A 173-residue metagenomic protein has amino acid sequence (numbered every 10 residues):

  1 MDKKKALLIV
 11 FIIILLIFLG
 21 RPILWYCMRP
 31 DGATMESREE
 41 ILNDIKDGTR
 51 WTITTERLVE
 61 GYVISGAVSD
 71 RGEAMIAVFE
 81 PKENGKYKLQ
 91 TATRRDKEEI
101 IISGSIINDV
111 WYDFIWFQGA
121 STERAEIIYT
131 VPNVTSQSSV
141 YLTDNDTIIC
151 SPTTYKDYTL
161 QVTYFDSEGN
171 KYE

Functional and structural regions predicted by a protein language model:
M1-D2: N-terminal hydrophobic targeting signals that begin at the initiator methionine
K5-L24: Hydrophobic membrane-insertion alpha-helices, especially the h-region of bacterial N-terminal signal peptides
F18-A92: N-terminal export/targeting and maturation segments
Y62, D70-V78, E98-I100, R124-E126 (+2 more regions): Short, surface-exposed beta-strand/loop "edge" segments at domain boundaries and coil↔beta transitions
G72, Q118-A125, Y155-Y158: Short proline/glycine-enriched turn/loop motifs at strand-loop junctions of beta-rich domains
E83-K86, R95-E99, N133-V134: Exposed regions on extracellular, virion, or secretory-pathway luminal proteins
T91-W116: Extracellular ectodomain segments of secreted/surface proteins
E126-E173: Ser/Thr-rich low-complexity repeats and stalk/linker segments
